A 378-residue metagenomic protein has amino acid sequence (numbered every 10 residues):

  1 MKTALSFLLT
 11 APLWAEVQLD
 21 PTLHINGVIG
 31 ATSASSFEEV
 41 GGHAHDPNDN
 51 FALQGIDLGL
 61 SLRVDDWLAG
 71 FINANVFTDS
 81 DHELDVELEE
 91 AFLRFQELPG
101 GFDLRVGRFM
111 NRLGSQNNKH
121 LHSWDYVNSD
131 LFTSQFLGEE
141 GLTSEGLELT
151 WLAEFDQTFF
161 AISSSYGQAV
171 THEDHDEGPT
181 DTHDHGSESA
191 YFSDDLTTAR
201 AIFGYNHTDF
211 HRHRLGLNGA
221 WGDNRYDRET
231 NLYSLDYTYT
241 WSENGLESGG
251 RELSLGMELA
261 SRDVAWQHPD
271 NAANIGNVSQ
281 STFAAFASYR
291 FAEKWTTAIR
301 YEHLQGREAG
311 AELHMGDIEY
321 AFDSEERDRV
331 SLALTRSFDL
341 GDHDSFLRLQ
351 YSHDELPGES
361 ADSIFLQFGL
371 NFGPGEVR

Functional and structural regions predicted by a protein language model:
L5-N48, S115, G245-L253, D339-D344 (+1 more regions): Outer-membrane beta-barrel biogenesis signature
E16-A34, H45-H172, D195, I202-D209 (+2 more regions): Outer membrane beta-barrel
Q18-D20, G30, F203-F322, D328: Detector for outer-membrane/organellar transmembrane beta-barrel domains, recognizing the amphipathic beta-strand
V28-F37, N75-D81, L113, L131-F132 (+9 more regions): Sequence/structural signature of outer-membrane beta-barrel proteins
S33-G42, D81-L88, N118-H122, E173-G186 (+4 more regions): Outer-membrane beta-barrel translocator domains and adjoining extracellular loop/strand segments of Gram-negative
D49-Q54, D85-E89, G141-E145, S193-T197 (+4 more regions): Residues that define the transmembrane beta-barrel architecture of outer-membrane proteins
D66-G70, G100-L104, D156-F160, T208-H213 (+5 more regions): Repeated loop/turn-to-beta-strand initiation elements of outer-membrane beta-barrel proteins
L149, L332-F338, S360-R378: Outer-membrane beta-barrel "beta-signal"
